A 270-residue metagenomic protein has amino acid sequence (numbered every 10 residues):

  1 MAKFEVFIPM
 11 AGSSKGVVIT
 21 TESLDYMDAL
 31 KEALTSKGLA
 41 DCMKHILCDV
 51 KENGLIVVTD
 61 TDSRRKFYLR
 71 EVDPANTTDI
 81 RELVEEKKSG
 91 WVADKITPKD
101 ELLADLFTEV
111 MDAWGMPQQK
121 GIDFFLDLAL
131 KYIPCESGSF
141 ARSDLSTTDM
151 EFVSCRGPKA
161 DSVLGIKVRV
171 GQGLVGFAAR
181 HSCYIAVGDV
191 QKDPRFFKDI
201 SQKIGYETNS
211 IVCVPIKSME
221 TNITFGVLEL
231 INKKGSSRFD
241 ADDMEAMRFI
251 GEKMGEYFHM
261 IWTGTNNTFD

Functional and structural regions predicted by a protein language model:
L39-A93: Short, mixed-charge low-complexity intrinsically disordered segments
E85-K120, M260-D270: Signal-transmission linkers at sensory-effector interfaces
L102-V110, P117-E136, F140, L174 (+1 more regions): Amphipathic alpha-helical coiled-coil segments that mediate homodimerization and allosteric signal transmission
S139-I166: GAF sensory/regulatory domain recognition with acknowledged cross-activation on helical regulatory dimers
A160-D161, G188-S210, K233: Signal-transducing coupling segments at domain and membrane junctions
D161-I185: Acidic/proline- and glycine-rich, intrinsically disordered low-complexity segments that serve as regulatory linkers
N209-S218: A short, aliphatic-rich beta-strand micro-motif
N232-I250, Y257-D270: Regulatory loop-to-helix N-cap segments in sensory/regulatory domains that couple ligand/signal detection
